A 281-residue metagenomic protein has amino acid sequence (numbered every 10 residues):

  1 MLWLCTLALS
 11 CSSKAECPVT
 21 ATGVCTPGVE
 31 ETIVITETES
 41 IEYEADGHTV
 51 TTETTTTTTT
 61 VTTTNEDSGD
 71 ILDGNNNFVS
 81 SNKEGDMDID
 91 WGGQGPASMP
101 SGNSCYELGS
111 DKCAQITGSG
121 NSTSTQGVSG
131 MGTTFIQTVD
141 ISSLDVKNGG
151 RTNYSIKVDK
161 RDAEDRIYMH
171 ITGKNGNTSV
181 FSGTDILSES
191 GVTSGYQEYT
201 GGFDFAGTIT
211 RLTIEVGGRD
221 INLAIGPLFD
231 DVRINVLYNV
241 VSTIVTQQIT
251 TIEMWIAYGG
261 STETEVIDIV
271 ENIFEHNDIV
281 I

Functional and structural regions predicted by a protein language model:
V19-N65, Y238-W255, S261-D278: Serine/threonine-rich low-complexity intrinsically disordered regions
N77-T123: Extracellular glycan-recognition surfaces and repeat-rich motifs
F78, G150-V158, G201, T210-G218 (+1 more regions): Extracellular beta-strand-rich recognition modules
S129-G150, Q197-T200: Short beta-strands within extracellular/lumenal beta-sheet-rich domains
L144-V146, V158-R166, I221-L223: Extended, low-complexity, turn-rich repeat/linker tracts enriched in Gly/Pro/Ser/Thr and Asp/Glu that occur
D159-L187: Extracellular ligand-binding interfaces
T178-I209: Extracellular carbohydrate recognition and processing domains and analogous Trp-centered ligand-binding platforms
R219-L237: Extracellular carbohydrate recognition
